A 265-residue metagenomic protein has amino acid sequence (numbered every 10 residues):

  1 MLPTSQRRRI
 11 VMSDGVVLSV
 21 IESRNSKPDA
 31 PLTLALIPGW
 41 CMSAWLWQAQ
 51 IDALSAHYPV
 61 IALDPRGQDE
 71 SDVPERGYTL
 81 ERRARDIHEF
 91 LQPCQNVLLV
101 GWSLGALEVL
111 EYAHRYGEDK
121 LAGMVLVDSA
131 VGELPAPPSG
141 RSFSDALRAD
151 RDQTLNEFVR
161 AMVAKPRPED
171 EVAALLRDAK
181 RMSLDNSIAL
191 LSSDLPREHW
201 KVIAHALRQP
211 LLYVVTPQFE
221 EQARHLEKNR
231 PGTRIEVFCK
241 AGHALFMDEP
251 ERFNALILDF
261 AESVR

Functional and structural regions predicted by a protein language model:
V16-V73: Conserved HGGG/HGGXW glycine-rich cap/lid loop of the alpha/beta-hydrolase fold
E81-V97: Conserved acidic catalytic loop of the alpha/beta-hydrolase fold
L99-G101, V127: Short beta-strand immediately N-terminal to the catalytic nucleophile in serine-hydrolase-like folds
G101-V109: Gly/Ala-rich beta-loop-alpha elbow adjacent to hydrolase catalytic centers
L110-R151: Flexible "cap/lid" loop of the alpha/beta hydrolase fold
L134-P138, A149-H205: Conserved alpha/beta-hydrolase catalytic His-Asp/Glu region
L184-C239, F246: Conserved serine/cysteine hydrolase catalytic core
A241-A255: Catalytic histidine-centered segment of alpha/beta-hydrolase-like enzymes
